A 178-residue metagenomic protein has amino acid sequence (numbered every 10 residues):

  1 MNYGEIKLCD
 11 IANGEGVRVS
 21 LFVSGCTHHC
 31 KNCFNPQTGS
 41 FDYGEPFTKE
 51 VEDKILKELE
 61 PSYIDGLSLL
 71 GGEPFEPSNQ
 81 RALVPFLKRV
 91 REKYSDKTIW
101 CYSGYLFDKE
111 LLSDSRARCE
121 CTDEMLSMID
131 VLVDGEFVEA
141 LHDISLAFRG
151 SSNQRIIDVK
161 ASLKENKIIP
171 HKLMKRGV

Functional and structural regions predicted by a protein language model:
M1-G4, V17, N35-S115, E120 (+1 more regions): Conserved Radical SAM active-site core
N2-H29: N-terminal pre-triad scaffold of radical SAM enzymes
E60-L69, R91-T98, V133-E136, L163-V178: Conserved C-terminal portion of the radical SAM core fold that forms the substrate/S-adenosylmethionine-binding
E76, A140-L141: Short glycine-rich, flexible loops that bind phosphorylated cofactors or substrates
F86-R91, H142-V178: P-loop/Walker A phosphate-binding loop and immediately adjacent motor/lid segment at beta-alpha junctions
E124-S127, G150: Short, conserved loop/helix-junction motifs that constitute active-site signature segments in enzyme catalytic cores
D130: Receiver (REC) domain switch/active-site residues of two-component response regulators
